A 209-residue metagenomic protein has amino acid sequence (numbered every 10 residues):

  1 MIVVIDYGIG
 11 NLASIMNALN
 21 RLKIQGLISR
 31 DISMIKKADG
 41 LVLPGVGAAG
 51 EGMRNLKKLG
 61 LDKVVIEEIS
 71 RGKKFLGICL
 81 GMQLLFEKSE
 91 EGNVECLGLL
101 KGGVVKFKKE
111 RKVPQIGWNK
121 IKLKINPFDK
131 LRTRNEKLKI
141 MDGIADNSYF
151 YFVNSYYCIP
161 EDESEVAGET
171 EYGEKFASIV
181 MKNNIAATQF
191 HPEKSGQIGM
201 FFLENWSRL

Functional and structural regions predicted by a protein language model:
M1, K74-L76, N184: Proline-centered loop/turn at the N-terminus of a beta-strand
I2-K23, F190-K194: N-terminal beta1-alpha1 ligand-phosphate binding loop
A38: An anion/phosphate-binding loop that grips the pyrophosphate of nucleotide cofactors and donors
G47-N119, E204: Cysteine-nucleophile active-site neighborhood
E90-Y172: Pocket-forming structural segment of enzyme catalytic cores
N147, M181-I185: Beta-strand-turn-beta hairpins that frame and shape the catalytic cleft of phosphate-ester-processing enzymes
K175-M181: Short, surface-exposed beta-strand/loop micro-motifs that present aromatic residues
T188-L209: Acyltransferase
